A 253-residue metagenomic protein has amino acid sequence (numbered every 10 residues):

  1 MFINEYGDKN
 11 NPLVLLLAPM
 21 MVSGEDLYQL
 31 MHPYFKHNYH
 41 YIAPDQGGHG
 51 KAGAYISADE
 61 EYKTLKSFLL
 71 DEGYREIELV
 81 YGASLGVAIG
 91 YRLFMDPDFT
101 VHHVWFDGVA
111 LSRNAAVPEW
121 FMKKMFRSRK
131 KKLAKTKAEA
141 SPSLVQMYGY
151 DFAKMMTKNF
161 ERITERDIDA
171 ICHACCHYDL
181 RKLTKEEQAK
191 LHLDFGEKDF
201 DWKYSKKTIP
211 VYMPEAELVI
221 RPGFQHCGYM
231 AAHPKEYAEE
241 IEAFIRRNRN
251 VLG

Functional and structural regions predicted by a protein language model:
F2-K51: Conserved HGGG/HGGXW glycine-rich cap/lid loop of the alpha/beta-hydrolase fold
I42-L79: Active-site loop/oxyanion-hole signature of alpha/beta-hydrolase fold enzymes
G82-G90: Gly/Ala-rich beta-loop-alpha elbow adjacent to hydrolase catalytic centers
Y91, M95-D96, V101-K132: Flexible "cap/lid" loop of the alpha/beta hydrolase fold
A116-V117, K132-K185: Conserved alpha/beta-hydrolase catalytic His-Asp/Glu region
E187, L193-F195: Short beta-strand/loop motif that positions the catalytic acidic residue of the alpha/beta-hydrolase fold
F200-K206: Conserved alpha/beta-hydrolase "acid-adjacent" motif
F224-A238: Catalytic histidine-centered segment of alpha/beta-hydrolase-like enzymes
